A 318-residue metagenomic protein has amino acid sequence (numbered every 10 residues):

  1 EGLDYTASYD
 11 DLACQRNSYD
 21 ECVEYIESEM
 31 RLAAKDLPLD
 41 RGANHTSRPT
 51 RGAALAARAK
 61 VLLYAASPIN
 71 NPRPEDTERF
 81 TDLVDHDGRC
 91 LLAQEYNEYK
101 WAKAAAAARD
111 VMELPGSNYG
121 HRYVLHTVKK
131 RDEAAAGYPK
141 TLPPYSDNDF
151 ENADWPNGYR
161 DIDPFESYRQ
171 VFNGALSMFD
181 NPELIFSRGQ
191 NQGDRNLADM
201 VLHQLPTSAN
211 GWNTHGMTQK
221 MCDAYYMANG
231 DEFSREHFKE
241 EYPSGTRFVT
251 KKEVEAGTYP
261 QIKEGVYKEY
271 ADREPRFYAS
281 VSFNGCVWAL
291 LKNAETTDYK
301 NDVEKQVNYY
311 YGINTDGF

Functional and structural regions predicted by a protein language model:
E1-H203: Structured, solvent-exposed acidic/aromatic patches
C14, G42, G120-F318: Elongated scaffold/linker segments in the mid-to-C-terminal portions of large proteins
